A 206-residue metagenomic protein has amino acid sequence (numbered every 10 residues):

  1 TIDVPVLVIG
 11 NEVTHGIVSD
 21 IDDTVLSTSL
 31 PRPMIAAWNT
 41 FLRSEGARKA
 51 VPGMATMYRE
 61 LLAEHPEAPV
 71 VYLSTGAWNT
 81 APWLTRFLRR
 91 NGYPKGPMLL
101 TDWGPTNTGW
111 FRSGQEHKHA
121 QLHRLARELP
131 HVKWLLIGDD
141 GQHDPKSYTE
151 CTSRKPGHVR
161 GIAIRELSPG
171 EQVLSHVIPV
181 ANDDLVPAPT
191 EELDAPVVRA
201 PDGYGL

Functional and structural regions predicted by a protein language model:
T1-Q115: Alpha-helical substrate-recognition element adjacent to the catalytic core
G76-L206: C-terminal cap/substrate-recognition subdomain and adjoining C-terminal extension of metal-dependent phosphatase-like
